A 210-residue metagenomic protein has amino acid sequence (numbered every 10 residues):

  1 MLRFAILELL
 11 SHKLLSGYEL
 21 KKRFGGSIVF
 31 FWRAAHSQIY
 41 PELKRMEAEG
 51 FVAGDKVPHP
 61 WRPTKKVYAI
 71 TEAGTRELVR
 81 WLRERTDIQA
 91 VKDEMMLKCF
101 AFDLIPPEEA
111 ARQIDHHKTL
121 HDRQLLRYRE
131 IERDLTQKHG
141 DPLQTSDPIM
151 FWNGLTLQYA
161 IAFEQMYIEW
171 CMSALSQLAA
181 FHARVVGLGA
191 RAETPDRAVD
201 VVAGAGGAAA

Functional and structural regions predicted by a protein language model:
M1-K92: Basic helix-turn-helix/winged-helix DNA-binding cores and closely related short helical interaction motifs
Q38, K66, R112-Q113, M150-I161: Alpha-helical scaffold segments that form or flank carboxylate-/histidine-based iron centers
R80-E130: Amphipathic alpha-helical dimerization/coiled-coil segments that flank or bridge DNA-binding/regulatory modules
A111, K118, D122-L125, E132 (+4 more regions): Heptad-repeat amphipathic alpha-helical coiled-coil interaction surface used for oligomerization/assembly
E132-L155, V185: Acidic interhelical loop/turn segments
S173-A192: Long amphipathic alpha-helical coiled-coil segments
A205, A209-A210: N-terminal/domain-start alpha-helical segments
